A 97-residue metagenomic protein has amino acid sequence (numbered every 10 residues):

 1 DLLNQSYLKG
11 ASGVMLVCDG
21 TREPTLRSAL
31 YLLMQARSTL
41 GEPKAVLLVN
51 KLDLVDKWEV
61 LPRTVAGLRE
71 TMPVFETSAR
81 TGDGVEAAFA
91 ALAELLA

Functional and structural regions predicted by a protein language model:
D1-L2: Switch II (G3) loop of P-loop NTPases
G10-L30, L40-E42, L52-W58: Conserved Switch II/interswitch segment of TRAFAC-class P-loop GTPases
G13, K44-V46, P73: Proline-centered loop/turn at the N-terminus of a beta-strand
L30-L33, P62: Generic structural signal for well-ordered alpha-helices, preferentially at hydrophobic/aromatic core positions
A36-E42, G67-E70: Arginine/glycine-rich "motif VI" loop of SF2 helicases in the C-terminal RecA-like domain
V55-A97: Canonical P-loop GTPase G-domain recognition
